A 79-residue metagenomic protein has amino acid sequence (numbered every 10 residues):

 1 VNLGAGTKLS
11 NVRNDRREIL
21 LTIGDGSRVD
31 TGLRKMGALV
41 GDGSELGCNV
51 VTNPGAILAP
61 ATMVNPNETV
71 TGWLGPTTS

Functional and structural regions predicted by a protein language model:
V1-S79: Glycine-rich hexapeptide-repeat left-handed beta-helix
